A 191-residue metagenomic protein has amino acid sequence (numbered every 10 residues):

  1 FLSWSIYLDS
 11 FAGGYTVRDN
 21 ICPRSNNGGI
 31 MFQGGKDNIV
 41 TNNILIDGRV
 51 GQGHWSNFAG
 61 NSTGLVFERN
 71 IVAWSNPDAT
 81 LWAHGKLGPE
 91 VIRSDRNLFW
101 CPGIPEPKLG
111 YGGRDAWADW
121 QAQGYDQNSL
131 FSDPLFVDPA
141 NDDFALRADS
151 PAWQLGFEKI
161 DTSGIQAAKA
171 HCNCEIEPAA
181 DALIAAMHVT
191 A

Functional and structural regions predicted by a protein language model:
F1-L135, A140-D142: Glycine- and acidic/polar-rich repeat regions and solenoidal domains
Q121-N173, A180-L183: C-terminal accessory segments
P178-A191: Short, compositionally biased P/S/T/A/G/V-rich stretches that sit at domain boundaries
